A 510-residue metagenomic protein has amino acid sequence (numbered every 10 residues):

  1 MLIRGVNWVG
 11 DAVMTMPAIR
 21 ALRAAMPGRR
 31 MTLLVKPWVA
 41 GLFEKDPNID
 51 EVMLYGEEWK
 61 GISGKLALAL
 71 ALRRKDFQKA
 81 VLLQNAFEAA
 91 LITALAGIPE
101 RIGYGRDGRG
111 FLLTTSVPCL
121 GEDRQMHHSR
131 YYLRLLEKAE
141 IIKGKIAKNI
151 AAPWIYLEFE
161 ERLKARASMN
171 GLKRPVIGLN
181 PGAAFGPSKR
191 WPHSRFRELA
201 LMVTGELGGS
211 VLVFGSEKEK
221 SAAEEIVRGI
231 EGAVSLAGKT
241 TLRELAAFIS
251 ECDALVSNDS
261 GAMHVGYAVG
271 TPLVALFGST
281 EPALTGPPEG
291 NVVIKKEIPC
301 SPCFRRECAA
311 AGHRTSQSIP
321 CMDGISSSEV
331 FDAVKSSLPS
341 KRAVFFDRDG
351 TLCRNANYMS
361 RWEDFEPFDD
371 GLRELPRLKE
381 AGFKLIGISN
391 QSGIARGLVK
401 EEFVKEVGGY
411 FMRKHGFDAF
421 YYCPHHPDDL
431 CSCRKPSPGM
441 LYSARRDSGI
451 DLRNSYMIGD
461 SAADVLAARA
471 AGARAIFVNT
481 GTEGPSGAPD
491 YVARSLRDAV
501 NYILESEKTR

Functional and structural regions predicted by a protein language model:
M1-S340, S389: Catalytic machinery of carbohydrate-active enzymes, primarily nucleotide-sugar-dependent glycosyltransferases
K45-Y55, I230-V234, V407-Y422, P427 (+1 more regions): Structural recognition of alpha->loop->beta junctions
D76-Q84, F248-S257, S432-A462: Conserved Lys-Pro-Asp/Glu-containing loop-to-beta segment of HAD-superfamily phosphomonoesterases, centered on
A165, A233, G397-F417, R434-D447: Short, electropositive alpha-helical surface patch
L212-G215, G371-G408, F417-D429, A468: Substrate-recognition element of Asp-dependent hydrolases with the DxDx(T/V) motif
L273-F277, M457-R494: Acidic, Mg2+-coordinating phosphoryl-transfer loop and its flanking beta/alpha structural elements, shared across
D332-R348, N501, E505: Non-catalytic pre-domain segments flanking phosphatase-related domains
K341-I386: Active-site neighborhood of HAD-like aspartate-dependent phosphohydrolases
